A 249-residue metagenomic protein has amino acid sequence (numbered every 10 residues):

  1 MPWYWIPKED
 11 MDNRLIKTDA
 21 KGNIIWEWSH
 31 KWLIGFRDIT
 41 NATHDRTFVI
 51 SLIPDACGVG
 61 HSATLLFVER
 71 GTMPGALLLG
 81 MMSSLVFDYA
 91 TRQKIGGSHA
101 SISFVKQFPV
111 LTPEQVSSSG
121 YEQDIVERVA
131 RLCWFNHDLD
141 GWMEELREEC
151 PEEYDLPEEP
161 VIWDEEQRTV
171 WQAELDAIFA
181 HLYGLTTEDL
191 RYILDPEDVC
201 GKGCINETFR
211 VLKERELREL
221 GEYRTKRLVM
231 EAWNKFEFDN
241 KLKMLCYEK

Functional and structural regions predicted by a protein language model:
M1-K249: S-adenosyl-L-methionine
